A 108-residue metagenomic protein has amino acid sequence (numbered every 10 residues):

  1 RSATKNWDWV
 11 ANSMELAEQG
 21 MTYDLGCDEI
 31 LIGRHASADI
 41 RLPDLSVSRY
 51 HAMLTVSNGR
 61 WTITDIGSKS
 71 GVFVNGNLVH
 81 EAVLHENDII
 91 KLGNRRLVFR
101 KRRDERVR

Functional and structural regions predicted by a protein language model:
R1-P43, T55, D104-R108: Intrinsically disordered, low-complexity acidic Ser/Thr-rich regulatory segments
Q19-M21, A38, G59-R60, S70 (+1 more regions): Short acidic/polar mixed-charge low-complexity motifs
I30, L45-S48, S68: Loop/turn elements at beta-strand to alpha-helix junctions within RNA-recognition modules
L31, R41, T55, R60-T62 (+2 more regions): General beta-strand recognition
G67, F73-R108: C-terminal boundary/linker segments immediately following FHA domains
